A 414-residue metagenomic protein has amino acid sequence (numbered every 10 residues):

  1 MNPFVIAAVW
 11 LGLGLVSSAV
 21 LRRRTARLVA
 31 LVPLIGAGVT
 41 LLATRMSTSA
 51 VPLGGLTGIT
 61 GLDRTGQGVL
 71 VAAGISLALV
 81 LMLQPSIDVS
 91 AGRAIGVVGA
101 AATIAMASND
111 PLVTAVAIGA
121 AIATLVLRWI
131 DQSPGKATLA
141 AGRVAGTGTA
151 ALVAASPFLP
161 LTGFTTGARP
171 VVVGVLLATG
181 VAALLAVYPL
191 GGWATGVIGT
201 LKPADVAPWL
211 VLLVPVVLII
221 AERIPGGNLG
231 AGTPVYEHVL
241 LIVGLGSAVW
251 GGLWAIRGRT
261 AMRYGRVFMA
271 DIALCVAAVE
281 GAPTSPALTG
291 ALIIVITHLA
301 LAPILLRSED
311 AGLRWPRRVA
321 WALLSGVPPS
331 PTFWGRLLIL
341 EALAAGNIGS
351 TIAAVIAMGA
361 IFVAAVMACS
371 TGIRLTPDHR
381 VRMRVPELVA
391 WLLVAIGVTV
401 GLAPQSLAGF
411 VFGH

Functional and structural regions predicted by a protein language model:
M1-S86, G92-R93, A408-G413: Transmembrane helix-loop-helix hairpins at membrane boundaries of multipass inner-membrane proteins
M1-W10, I59-A73, N109-I122, A168-A183 (+3 more regions): Structural signature of hydrophobic alpha-helical transmembrane segments
S17-V29, A91-V175, A182-Y188, W254-G312: Alpha-helical multi-pass transmembrane bundles of energy-transducing inner-membrane proteins
L31-T40, S47-G54, L79, L83 (+1 more regions): Short helix-boundary/re-entrant hairpin motifs in multi-pass inner-membrane proteins
V32-T44, I95-M106, G142-P160, A204-I220 (+3 more regions): Small-residue-rich segments of transmembrane alpha-helices in multi-pass membrane proteins, especially helix faces
S47-G61, L161-R169, E222-Y236, W334-L343 (+1 more regions): Membrane-interface helix termini and inter-helical loops of multi-pass transporters
N347-G372, A390: Alpha-helical transmembrane segments of multi-pass integral membrane proteins
V366-H414: Cytoplasmic/organellar membrane-interface segments at the starts of transmembrane helices in multi-pass inner-membrane
